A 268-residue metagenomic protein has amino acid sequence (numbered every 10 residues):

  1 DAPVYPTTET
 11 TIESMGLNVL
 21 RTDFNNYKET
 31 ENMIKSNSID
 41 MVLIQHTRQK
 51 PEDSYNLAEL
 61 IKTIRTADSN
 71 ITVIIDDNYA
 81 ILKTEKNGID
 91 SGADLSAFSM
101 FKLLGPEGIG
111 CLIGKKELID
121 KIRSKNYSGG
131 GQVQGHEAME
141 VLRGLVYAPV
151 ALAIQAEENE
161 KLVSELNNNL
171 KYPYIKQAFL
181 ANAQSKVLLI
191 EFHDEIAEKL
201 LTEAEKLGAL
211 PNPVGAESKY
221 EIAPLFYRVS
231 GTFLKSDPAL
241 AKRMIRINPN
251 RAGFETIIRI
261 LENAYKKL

Functional and structural regions predicted by a protein language model:
D1-L152, A156-Q177, T202, N248 (+1 more regions): Conserved PLP-enzyme active-site core in the AAT-like
K102-L104, L180-N182, P238-A239: Short, flexible turn/loop "capping" segments at secondary-structure junctions
I175-V187: Active-site pocket-lining segment
Q184-Y265: Conserved C-terminal alpha-helix-loop-beta "cap" of PLP-dependent enzymes that closes/shapes the active-site mouth
